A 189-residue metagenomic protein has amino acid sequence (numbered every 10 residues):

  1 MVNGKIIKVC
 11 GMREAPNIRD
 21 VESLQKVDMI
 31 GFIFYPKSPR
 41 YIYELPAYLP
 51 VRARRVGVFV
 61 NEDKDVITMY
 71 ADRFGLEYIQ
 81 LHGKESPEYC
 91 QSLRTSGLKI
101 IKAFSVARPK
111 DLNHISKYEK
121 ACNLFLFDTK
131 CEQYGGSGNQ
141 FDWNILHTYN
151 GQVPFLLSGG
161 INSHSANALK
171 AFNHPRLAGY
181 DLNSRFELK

Functional and structural regions predicted by a protein language model:
M1-K189: Conserved N-terminal beta1-alpha1 strand-loop-helix module at the mouth
